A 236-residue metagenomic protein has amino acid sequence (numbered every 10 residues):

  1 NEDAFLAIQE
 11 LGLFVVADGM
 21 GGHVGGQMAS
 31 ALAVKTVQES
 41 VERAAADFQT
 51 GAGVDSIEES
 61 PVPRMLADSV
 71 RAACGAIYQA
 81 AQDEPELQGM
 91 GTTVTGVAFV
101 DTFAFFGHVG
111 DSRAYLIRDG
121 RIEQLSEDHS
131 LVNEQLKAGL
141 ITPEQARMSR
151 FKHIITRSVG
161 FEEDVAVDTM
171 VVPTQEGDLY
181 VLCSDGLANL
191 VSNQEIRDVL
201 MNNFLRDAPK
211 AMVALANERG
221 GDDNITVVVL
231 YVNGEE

Functional and structural regions predicted by a protein language model:
N1-E236: PP2C/PPM-type serine/threonine phosphatase catalytic domain
